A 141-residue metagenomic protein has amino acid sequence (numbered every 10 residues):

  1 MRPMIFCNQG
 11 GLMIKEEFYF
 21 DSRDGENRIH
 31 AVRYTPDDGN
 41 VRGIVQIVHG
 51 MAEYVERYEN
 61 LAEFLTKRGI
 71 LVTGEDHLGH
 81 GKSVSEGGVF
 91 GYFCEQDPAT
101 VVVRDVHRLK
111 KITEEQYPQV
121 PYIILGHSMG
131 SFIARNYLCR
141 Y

Functional and structural regions predicted by a protein language model:
M1-L12: Short, Lys/Arg-enriched N-terminal segments with co-localized hydrophobic residues within the first ~10-30 amino acids
M13-P36: N-terminal cap/lid segment of alpha/beta-hydrolase-fold proteins
R42-V45, P121: Alpha/beta-hydrolase fold active-site loops
I47-E53: Active-site glycine-rich loops that stabilize anionic/oxyanionic intermediates across multiple enzyme folds
A62-G88: Conserved alpha/beta-hydrolase
C94-E114: Alpha/beta-hydrolase active-site loop
Y117-S128: Alpha/beta-hydrolase fold nucleophile elbow
S131-Y141: Short glycine-enriched nucleophile-adjacent loop and the immediately C-terminal alpha-helix near the catalytic center
